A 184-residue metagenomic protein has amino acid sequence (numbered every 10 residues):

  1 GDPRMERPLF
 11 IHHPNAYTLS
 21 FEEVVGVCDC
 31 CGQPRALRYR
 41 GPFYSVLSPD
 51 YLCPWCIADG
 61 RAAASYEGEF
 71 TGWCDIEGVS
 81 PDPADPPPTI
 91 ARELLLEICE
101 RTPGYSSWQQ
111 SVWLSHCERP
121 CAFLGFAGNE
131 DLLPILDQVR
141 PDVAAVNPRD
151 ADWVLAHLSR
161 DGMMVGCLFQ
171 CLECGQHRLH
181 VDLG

Functional and structural regions predicted by a protein language model:
R4-G184: Preference for intrinsically disordered or flexible, low-complexity segments and adjacent hinge/connector residues
